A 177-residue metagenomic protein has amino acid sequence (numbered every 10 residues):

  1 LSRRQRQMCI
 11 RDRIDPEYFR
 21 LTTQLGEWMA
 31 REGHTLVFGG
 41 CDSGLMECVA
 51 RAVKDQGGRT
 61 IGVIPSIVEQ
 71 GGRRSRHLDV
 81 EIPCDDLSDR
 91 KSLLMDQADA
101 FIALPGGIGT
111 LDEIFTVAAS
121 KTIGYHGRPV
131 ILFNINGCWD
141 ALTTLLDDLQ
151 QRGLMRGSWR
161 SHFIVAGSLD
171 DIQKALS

Functional and structural regions predicted by a protein language model:
L1-R6, I10: Single conserved hydrophobic/aromatic residue that forms the stacking wall/gate of nucleotide- or nucleobase-binding
Q5, H77, D96-Q97: Alpha-helix C-terminal capping/helix-to-coil transition sites in glycosyltransferase folds
R11-Y18, T35-C41, A100-L111: Short, glycine-rich nucleotide/cofactor-binding loops
I14-E32: Glycine-rich phosphate/diphosphate-binding loop of Rossmann-like nucleotide-binding domains
F38-L87: Glycine-rich, small/polar surface segments that engage phosphate groups of diverse ligands
I64, L104, S120-T144, G157-W159: Short, acidic/small-residue loops that bind anionic groups at enzyme active sites
D89-G124, I131: Active-site/ligand-binding-proximal alpha/beta "capping" segment
D96, A100-F101, Q151-S177: A charged, well-structured terminal subsegment
